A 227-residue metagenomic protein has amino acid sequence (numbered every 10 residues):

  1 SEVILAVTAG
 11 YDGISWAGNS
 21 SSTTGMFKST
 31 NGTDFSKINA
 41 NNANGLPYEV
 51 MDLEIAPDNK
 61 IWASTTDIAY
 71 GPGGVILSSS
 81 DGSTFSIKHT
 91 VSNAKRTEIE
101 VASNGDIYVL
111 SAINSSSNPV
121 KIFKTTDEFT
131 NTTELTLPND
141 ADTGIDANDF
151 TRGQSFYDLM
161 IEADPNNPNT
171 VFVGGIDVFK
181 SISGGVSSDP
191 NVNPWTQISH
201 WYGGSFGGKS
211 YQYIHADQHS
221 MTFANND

Functional and structural regions predicted by a protein language model:
S1-D227: Extracellular glycan-interacting surfaces
